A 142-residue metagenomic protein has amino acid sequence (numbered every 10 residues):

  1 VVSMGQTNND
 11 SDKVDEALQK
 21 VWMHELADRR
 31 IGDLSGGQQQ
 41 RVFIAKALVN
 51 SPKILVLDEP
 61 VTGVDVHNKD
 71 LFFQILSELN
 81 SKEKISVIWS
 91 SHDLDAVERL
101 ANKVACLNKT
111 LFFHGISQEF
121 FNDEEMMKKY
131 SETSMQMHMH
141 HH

Functional and structural regions predicted by a protein language model:
N9-L26: Conserved ABC ATPase "signature" region
R30-L34, Q38: Conserved ABC ATPase signature
S51: Conserved catalytic motifs of ABC-family nucleotide-binding domains
L55-D58: Catalytic Walker B motif of ABC-type/P-loop ATPase nucleotide-binding domains
S91-H92: H-loop/switch region of ABC-family ATPase nucleotide-binding domains
V97-R99: A short, surface-exposed alpha-helical micro-motif characterized by mixed small hydrophobic and charged/polar residues
T110-E132: Conserved beta-strand-loop-alpha-helix hinge in the C-terminal portion of ABC ATPase nucleotide-binding domains
